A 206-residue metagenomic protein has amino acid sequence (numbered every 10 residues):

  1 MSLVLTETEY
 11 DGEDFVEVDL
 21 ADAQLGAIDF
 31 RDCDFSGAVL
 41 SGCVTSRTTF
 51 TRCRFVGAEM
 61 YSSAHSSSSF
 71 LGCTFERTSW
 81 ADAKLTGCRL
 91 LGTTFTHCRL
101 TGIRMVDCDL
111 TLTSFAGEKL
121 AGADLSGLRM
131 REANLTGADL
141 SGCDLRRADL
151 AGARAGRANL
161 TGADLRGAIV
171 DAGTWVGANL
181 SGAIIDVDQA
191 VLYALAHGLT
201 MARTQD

Functional and structural regions predicted by a protein language model:
M1-D206: Tandem repeat scaffolds
